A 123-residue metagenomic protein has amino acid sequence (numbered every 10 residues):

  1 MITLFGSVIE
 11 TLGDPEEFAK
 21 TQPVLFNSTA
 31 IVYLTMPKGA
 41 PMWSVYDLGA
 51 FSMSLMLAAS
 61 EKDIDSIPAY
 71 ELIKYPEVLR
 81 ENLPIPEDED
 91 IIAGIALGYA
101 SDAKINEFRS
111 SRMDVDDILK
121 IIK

Functional and structural regions predicted by a protein language model:
M1-K123: Acidic, surface-exposed loops and disordered segments
